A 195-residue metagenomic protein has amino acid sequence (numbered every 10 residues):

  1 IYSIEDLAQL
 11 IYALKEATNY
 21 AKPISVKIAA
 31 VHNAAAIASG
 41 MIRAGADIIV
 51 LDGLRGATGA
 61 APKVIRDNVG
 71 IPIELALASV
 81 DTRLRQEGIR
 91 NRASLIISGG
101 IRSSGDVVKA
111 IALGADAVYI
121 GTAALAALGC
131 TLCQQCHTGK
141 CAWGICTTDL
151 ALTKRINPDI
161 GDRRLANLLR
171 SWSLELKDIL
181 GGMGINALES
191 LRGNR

Functional and structural regions predicted by a protein language model:
Y2-N157: Glycine-rich phosphate/ribose-binding loops and adjacent secondary-structure elements that form binding surfaces
I160-R195: C-terminal extensions of enzymes
